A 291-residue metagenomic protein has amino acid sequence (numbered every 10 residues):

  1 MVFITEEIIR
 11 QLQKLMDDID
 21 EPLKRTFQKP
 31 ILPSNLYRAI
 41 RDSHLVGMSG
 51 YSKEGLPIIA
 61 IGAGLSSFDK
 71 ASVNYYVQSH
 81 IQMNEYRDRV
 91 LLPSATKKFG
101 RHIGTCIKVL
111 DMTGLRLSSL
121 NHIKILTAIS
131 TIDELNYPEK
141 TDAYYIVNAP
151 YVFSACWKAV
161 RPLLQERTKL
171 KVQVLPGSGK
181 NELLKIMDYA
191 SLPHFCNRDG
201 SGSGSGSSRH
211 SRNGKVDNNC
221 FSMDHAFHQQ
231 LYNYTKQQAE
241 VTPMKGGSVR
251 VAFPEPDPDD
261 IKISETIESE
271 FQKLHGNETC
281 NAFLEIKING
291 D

Functional and structural regions predicted by a protein language model:
M1-D291: Basic, amphipathic alpha-helical/coil surface patches used to engage anionic, phosphate-bearing ligands and membranes
